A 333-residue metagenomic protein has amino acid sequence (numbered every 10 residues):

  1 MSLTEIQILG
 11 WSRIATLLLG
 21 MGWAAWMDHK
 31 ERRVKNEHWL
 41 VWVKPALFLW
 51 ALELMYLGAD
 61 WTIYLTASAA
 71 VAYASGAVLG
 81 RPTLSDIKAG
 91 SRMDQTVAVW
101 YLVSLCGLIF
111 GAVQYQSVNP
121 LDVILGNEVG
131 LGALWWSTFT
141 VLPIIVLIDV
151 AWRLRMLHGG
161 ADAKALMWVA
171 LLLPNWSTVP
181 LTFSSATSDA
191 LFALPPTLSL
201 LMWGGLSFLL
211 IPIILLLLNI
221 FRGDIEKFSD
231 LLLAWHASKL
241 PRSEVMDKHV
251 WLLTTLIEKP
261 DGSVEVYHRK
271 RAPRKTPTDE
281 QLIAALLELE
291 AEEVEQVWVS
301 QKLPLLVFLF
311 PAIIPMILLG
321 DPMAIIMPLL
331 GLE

Functional and structural regions predicted by a protein language model:
M1-E333: A membrane-topology feature that recognizes alpha-helical transmembrane segments and their immediate juxtamembrane
